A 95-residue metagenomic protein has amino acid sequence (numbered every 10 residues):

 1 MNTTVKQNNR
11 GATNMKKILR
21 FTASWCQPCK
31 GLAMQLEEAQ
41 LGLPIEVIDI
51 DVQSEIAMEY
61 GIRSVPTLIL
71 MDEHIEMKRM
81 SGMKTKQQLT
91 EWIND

Functional and structural regions predicted by a protein language model:
M1-N8, P44: N-terminal "domain-start" segment that seeds a small globular fold
K6-A39: Local sequence-structure signature of Cys/Sec-based thiol-disulfide redox active-site neighborhoods
F21, G42-I56: Thiol-based oxidoreductase modules, predominantly thioredoxin-like and allied folds used for disulfide exchange
L41, R63, I75: Structured loop/turn residues at beta-strand edges in well-structured enzyme cores
I56-Y60, W92: CheY-like receiver
Y60-I69: Structural micro-motif
D72-D95: Non-catalytic, surface beta->alpha helical segment in thiol-disulfide oxidoreductase systems
